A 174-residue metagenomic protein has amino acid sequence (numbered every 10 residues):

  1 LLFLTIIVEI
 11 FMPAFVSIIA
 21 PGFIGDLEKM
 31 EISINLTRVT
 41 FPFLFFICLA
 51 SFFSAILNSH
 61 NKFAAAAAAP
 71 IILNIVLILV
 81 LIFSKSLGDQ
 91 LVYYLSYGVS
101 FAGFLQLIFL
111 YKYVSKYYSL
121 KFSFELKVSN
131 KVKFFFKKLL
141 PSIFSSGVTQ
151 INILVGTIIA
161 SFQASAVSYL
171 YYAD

Functional and structural regions predicted by a protein language model:
L1-D174: Membrane-embedded alpha-helical bundles of multi-pass transporters/translocases, especially carrier/permease families
